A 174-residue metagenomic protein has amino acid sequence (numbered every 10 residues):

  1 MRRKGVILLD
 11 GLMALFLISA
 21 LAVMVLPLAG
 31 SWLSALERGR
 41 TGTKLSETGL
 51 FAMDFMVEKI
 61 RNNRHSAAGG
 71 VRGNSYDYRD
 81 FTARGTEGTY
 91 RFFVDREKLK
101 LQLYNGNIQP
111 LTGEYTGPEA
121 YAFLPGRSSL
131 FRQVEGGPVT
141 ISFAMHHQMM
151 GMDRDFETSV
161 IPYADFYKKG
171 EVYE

Functional and structural regions predicted by a protein language model:
M1-R2, Y173: Short, low-complexity, intrinsically disordered N-terminal peptides in bacterial proteins
R2, V6-R61: Aliphatic-rich helix starts adjacent to a transmembrane/signal segment
I7, T112, T158: Ser/Thr-centric signal marking residues that sit in or immediately flank functional binding/regulatory motifs
L50, L99-L103, Y163: Short, cationic motifs built from Arg/Lys/His that form the positively charged side of catalytic pockets
S66-G136, G170-E174: Type IV pilin-like appendage domain
S129-E174: Short linear sequence signals and composition-biased patches located at protein termini or domain-edge surfaces
